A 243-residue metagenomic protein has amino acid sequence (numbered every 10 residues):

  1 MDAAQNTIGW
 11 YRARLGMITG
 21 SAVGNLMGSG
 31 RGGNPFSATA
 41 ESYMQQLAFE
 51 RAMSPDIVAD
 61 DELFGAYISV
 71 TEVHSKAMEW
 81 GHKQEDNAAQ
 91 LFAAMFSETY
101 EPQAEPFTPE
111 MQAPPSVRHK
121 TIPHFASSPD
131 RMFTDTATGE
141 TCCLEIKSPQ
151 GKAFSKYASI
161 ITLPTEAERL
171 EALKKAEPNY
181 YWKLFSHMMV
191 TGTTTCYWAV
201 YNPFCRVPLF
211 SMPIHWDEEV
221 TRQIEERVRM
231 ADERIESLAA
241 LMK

Functional and structural regions predicted by a protein language model:
M1-K83, N87, I160-K174, K243: Charged, glycine-rich intrinsically disordered N-terminal tails and low-complexity linkers that flank
A94-P129, F133-A239: Nucleic-acid nuclease catalytic cores
